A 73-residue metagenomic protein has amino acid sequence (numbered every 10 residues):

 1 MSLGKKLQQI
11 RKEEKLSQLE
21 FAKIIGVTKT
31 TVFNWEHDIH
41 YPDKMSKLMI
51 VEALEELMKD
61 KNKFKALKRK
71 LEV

Functional and structural regions predicted by a protein language model:
M1-E13, L48-V51: A short, Lys/Arg-rich alpha-helix, primarily the initiator
L16-F33: Short alpha-helical DNA-recognition segment
D43-F64: DNA major-groove recognition helix of helix-turn-helix/homeodomain DNA-binding modules
N62-V73: Short amphipathic recognition helices of helix-turn-helix/homeodomain-type DNA-binding modules
